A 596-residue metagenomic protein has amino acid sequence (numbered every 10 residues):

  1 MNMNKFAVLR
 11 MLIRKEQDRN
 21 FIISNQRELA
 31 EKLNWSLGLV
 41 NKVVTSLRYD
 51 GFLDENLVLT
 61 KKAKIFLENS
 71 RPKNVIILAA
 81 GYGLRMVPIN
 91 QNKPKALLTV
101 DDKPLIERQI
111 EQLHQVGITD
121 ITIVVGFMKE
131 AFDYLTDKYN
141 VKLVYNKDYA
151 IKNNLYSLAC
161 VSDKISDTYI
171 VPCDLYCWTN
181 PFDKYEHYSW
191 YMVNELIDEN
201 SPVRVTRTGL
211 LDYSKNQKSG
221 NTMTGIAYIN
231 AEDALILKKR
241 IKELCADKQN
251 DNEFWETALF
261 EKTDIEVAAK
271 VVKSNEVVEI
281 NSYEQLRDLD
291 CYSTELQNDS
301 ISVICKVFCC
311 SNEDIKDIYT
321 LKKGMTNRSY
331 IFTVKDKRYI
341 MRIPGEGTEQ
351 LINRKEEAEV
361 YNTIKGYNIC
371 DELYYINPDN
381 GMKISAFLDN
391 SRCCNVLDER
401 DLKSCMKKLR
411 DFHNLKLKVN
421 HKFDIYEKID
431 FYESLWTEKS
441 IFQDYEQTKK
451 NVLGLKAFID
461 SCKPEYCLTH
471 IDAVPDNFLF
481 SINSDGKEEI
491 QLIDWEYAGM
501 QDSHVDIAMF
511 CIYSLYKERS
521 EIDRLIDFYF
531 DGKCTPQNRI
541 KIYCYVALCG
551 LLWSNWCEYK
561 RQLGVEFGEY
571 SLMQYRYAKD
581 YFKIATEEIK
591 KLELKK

Functional and structural regions predicted by a protein language model:
A7-L9, N20, W178-E253: Conserved core of the sugar-phosphate nucleotidyltransferase
L9-E28, K32-N34, I65-K129: N-terminal glycine-rich phosphate-binding loop and ensuing alpha1 helix
I13, E55-V75, T222-K306: Conserved alpha/beta core of the MobA/IspD/sugar-nucleotide pyrophosphorylase nucleotidyltransferase superfamily
F132-P202: Conserved beta-loop-beta/alpha segment of the NTase-like Rossmann-fold superfamily that binds/positions NTPs
E284, D290, L296-N298, N555-K596: ATP/Mg2+ or Mg2+-diphosphate-binding catalytic cores that bind nucleotide phosphates or diphosphates via glycine-rich
D299-D314, L417-I471, P475, S481-S484: An alpha-helical support segment within catalytic cores of ATP-dependent transferases
Y319-Y426, K439-Q447: ATP-binding pocket architecture of kinase catalytic cores
H504-C534, A547-V565, K579: Active-site activation/catalytic loop segments of kinase-like enzymes and analogous catalytic loops in related
